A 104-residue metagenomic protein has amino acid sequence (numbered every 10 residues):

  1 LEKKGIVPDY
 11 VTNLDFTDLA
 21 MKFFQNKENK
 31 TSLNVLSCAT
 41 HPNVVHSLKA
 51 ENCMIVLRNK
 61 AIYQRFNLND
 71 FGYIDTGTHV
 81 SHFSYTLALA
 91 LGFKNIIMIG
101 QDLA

Functional and structural regions predicted by a protein language model:
K3-F93: Acidic/Gly/His-enriched mid-domain segments of enzyme catalytic cores or analogous surface patches that mediate
L87, L103-A104: Acidic-enriched catalytic cores of C-N bond-cleaving enzymes acting on peptides and small amides
